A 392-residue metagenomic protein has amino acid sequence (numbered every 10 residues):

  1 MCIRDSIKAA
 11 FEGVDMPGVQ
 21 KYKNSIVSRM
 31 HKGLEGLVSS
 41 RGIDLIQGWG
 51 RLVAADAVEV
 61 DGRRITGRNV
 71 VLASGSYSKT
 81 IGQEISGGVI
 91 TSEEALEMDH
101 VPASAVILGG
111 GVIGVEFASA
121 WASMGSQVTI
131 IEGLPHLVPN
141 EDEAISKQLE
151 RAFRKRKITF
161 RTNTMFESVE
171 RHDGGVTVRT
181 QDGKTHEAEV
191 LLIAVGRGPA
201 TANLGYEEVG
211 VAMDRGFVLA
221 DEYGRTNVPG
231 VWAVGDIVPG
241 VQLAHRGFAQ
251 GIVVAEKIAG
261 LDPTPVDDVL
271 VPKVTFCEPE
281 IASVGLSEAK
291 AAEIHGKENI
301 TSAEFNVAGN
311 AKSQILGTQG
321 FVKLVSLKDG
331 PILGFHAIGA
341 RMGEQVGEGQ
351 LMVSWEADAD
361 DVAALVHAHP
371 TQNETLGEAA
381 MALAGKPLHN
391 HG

Functional and structural regions predicted by a protein language model:
R4-V101, T129, L134-V138, D142-K147 (+5 more regions): Glycine-rich flavin
Q47, D221-E222, S326-K328: Short, acidic, Ser/Thr-enriched surface-loop or helix-capping motifs
G50, I65-G75, I107-L108, V128 (+4 more regions): Short hydrophobic core segments
S74-Q127, I131, H136, T159-F160 (+2 more regions): Glycine-rich dinucleotide-binding loop and its adjacent helix/turn
G87-P102, T185-G260, E348-M352: FAD-site-proximal beta/loop scaffold in flavoenzymes
F276-S287, A292-G392: Flexible, glycine-rich terminal cap/loop adjacent to redox cofactors in electron-transfer oxidoreductases
